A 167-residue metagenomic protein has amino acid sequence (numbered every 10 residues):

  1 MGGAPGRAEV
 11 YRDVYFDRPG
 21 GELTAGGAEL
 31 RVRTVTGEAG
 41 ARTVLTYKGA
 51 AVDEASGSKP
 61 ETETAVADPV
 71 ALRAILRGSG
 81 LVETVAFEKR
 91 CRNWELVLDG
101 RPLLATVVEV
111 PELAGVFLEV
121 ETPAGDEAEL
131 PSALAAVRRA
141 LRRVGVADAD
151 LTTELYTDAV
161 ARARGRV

Functional and structural regions predicted by a protein language model:
M1-G100, R143-V167: N-terminal strand-loop-strand beta-hairpin
R33, P123-G125: Solvent-exposed residues in well-ordered beta-strands and their adjoining turns, especially edge/terminal strands
E54-E61, F117, E129-S132: A short, polar/proline- and glycine-enriched secondary-structure boundary/capping micro-motif
R92-V116: Charged, well-structured binding/catalytic surfaces in domain cores that contact anionic ligands
A105, D126-A128, V167: C-terminal accessory/tail domains of diverse enzymes
G125-L155: Mixed-charge, glycine-accented linear interaction segment located at domain edges/termini
